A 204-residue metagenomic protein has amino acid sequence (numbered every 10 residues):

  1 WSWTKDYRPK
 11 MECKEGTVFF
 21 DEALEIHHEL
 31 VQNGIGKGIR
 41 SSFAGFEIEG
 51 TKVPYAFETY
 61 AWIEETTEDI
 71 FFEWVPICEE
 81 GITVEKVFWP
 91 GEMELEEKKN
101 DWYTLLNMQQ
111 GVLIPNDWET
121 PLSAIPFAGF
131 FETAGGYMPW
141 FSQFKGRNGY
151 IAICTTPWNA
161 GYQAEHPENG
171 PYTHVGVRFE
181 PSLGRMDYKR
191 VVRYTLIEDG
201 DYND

Functional and structural regions predicted by a protein language model:
W1-D204: Carbohydrate-recognition beta-sandwich/jelly-roll modules in extracellular/periplasmic carbohydrate-active proteins
